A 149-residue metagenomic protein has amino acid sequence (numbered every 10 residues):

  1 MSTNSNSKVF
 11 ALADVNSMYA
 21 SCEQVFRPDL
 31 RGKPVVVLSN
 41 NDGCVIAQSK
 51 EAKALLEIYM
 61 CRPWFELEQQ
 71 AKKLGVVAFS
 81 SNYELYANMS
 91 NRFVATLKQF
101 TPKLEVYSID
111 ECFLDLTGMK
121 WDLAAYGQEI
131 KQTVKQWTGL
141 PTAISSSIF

Functional and structural regions predicted by a protein language model:
M1-F113, M119, I130-T138, S146-F149: Residues that scaffold, gate, or flank divalent-cation-dependent active/transport sites
W121-Y126: Short, conserved charged micro-motifs
